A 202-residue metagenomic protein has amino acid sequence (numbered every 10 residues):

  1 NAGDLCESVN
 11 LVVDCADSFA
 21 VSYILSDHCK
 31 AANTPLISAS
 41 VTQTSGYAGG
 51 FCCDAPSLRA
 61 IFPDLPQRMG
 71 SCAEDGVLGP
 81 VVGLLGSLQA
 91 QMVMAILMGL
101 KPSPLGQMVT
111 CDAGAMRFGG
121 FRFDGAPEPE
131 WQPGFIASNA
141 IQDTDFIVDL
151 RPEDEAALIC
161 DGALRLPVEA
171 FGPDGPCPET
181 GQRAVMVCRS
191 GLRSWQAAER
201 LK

Functional and structural regions predicted by a protein language model:
N1: S-adenosyl-L-methionine
D4-L11, C15-N139, D143: Glycine-rich phosphate/adenylate-binding loop
V13, V148-D149, L201: Conserved small-residue
D17-F19, V41-T42, P152-E155, S190-R193: Short glycine-rich anion-binding loops that position phosphate/pyrophosphate groups of nucleotides and phosphorylated
I24-C29, G50, L158-G162, A197-R200: Short amphipathic alpha-helical segments
L84, V187-L192: Short, well-ordered coil↔helix boundary/capping segments
F135-C188, Q196: Positively charged, proline/Ser/Thr-rich regional signature most characteristic of the Rhodanese/CDC25-like
S190-K202: Cysteine-centered nucleophilic/redox motifs
